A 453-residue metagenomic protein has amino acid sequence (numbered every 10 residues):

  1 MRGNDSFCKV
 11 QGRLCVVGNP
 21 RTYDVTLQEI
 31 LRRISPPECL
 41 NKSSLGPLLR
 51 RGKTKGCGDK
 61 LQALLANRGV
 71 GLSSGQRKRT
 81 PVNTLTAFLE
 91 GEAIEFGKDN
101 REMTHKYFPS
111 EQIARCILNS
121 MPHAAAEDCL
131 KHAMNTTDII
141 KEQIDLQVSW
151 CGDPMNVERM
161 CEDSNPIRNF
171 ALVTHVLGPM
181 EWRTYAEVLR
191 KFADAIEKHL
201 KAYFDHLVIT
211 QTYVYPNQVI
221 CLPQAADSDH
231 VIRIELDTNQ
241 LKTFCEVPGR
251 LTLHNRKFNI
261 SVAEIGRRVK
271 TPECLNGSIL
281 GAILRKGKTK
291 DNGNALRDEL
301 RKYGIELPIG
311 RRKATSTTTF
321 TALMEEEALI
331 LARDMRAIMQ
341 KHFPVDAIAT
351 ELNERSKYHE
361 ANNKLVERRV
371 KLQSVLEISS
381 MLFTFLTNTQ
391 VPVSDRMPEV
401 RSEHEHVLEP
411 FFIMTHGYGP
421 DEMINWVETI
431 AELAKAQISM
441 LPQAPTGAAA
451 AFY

Functional and structural regions predicted by a protein language model:
M1-A63, T212-D298: Long, low-complexity regulatory regions of eukaryotic transcription regulators
F7, F88, F96, Y107-F108 (+10 more regions): Phenylalanine-focused residue identity feature
C8, Y23, C39, S43 (+13 more regions): A generic structural signal for ordered alpha-helices
K42-V148, G277-Q390: Core of folded catalytic or high-affinity ligand/protein-binding domains in predominantly eukaryotic proteins
I113-Q211, I348-Y453: Alpha-helical bundle/repeat cores within regulatory domains of eukaryotic proteins
